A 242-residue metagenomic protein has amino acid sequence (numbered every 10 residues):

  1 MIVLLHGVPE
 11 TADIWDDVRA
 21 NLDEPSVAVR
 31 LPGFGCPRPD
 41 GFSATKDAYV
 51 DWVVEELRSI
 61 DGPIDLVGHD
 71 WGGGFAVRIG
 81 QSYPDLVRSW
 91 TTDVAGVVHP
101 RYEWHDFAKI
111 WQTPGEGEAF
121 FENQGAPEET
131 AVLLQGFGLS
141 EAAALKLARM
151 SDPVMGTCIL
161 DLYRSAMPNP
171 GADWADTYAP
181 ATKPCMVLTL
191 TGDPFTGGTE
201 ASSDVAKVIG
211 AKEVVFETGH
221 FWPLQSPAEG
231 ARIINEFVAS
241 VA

Functional and structural regions predicted by a protein language model:
M1-R38: Conserved HGGG/HGGXW glycine-rich cap/lid loop of the alpha/beta-hydrolase fold
V3-G7, H69, T189: The conserved beta1-alpha1 loop
V27-V67: Active-site loop/oxyanion-hole signature of alpha/beta-hydrolase fold enzymes
V29-G33, A95, T218: Active-site loop/turn elements of alpha/beta-hydrolase fold enzymes, especially the short glycine-/histidine-rich
P63-W104: Conserved hydrolase catalytic core segment
H99-W174: Helix-rich cap/lid subdomain of alpha/beta-hydrolase
D152-A206, E217, P223: Conserved serine/cysteine hydrolase catalytic core
I209-A242: Catalytic active-site module of serine/aspartate enzymes centered on a nucleophile-bearing elbow/loop
